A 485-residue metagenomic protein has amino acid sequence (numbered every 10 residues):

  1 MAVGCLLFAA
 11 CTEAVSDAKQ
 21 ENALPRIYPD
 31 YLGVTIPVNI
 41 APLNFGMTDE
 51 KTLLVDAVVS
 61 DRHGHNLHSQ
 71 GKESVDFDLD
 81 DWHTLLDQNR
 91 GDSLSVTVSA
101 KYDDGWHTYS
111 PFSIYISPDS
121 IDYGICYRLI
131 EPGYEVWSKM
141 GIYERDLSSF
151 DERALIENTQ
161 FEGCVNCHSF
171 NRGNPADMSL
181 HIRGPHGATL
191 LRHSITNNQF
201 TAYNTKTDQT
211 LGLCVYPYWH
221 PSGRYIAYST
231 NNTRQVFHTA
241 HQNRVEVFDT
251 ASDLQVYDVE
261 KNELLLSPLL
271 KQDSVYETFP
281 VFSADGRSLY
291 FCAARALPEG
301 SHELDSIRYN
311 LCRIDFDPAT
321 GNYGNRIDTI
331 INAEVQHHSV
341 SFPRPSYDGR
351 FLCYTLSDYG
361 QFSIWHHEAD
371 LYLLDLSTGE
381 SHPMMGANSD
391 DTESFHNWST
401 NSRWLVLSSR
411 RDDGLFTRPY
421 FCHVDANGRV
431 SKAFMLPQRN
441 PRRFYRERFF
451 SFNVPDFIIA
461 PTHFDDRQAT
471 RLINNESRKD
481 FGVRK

Functional and structural regions predicted by a protein language model:
M1-A9: Bacterial N-terminal signal peptides
C11-K485: Sequence signature of WD/YWTD-type beta-propeller architectures
